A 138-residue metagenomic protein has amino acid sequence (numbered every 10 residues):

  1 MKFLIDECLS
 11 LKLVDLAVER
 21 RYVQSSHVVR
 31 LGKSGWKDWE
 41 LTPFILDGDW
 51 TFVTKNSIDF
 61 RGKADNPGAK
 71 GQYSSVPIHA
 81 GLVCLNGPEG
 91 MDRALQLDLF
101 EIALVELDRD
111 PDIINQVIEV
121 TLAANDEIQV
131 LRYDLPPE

Functional and structural regions predicted by a protein language model:
M1-K2: Extreme N-terminal starter segment of soluble prokaryotic enzymes
I5-E7, T54-N56, L85: Short His-Asn-centered micro-motif
I5-G48: N-terminal first-folded block
L11, D59-R61, D126: Glycine-rich nucleotide phosphate-binding loop and flanking beta-alpha elements of Rossmann-like dinucleotide-binding
D38, I45-P67: Acidic, metal-binding active-site segment of PIN/NYN-like and related structure-specific nucleases
F60-I102: Mid-chain, well-packed structural core segment of small domains
L104-E138: Charged phosphate-binding loop/patch that engages nucleotide di/tri-phosphates or the phosphate backbone of nucleic
